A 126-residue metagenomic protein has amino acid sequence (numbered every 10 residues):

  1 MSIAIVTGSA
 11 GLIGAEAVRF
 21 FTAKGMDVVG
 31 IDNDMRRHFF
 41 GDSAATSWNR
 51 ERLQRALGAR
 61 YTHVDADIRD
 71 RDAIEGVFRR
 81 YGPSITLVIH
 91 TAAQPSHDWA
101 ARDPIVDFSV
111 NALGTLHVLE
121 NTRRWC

Functional and structural regions predicted by a protein language model:
M1-C126: N-terminal Rossmann-like NAD(P)+-binding domain of SDR-like oxidoreductases, especially those catalyzing
